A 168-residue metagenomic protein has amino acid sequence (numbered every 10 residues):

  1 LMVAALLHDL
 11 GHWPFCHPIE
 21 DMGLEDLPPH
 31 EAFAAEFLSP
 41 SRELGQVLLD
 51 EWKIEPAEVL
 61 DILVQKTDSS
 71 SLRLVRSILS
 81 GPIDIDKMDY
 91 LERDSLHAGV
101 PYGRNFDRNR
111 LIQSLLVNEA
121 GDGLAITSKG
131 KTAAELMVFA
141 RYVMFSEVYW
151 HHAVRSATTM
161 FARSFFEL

Functional and structural regions predicted by a protein language model:
M2-V3, G11-L168: Sequence-structural signature of the catalytic-core scaffold of metal-dependent phosphohydrolases that act on
